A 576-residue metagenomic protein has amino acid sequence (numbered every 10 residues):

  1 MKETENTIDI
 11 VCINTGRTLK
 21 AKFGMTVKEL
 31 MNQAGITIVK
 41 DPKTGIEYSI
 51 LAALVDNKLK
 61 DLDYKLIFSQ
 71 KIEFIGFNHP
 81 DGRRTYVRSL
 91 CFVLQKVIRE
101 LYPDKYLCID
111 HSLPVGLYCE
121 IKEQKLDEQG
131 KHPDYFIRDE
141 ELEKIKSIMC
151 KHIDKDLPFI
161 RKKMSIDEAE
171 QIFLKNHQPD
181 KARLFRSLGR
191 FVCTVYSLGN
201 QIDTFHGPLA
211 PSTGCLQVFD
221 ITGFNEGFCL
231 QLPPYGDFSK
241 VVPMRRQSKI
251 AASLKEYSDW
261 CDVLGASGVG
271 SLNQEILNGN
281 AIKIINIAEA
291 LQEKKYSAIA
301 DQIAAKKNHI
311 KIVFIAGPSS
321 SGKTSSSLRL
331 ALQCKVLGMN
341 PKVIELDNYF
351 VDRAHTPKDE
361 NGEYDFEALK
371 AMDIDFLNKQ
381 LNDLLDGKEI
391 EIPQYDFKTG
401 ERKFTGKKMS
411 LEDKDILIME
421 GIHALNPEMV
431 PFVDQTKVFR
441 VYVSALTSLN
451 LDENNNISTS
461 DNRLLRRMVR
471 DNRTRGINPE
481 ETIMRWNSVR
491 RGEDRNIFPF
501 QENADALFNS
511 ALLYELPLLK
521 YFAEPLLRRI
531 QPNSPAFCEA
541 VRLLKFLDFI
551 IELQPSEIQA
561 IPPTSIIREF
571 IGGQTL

Functional and structural regions predicted by a protein language model:
M1-C91, K96-V97, Y102-L113, Q124 (+2 more regions): Ubiquitin-like/PB1-type beta-grasp interaction modules and other compact soluble beta-rich domains
A52, Y64-I67, K71-R83, Y106-P114 (+3 more regions): Auxiliary tRNA-acceptor-end handling modules of aminoacyl-tRNA synthetases
V313-I315: Hydrophobic anchor at the beta1->P-loop junction of P-loop NTPases
K323: Conserved lysine of the Walker
S326-L330: Hydrophobic positions on the alpha1 helix immediately C-terminal to the Walker A/P-loop
K342-I344, V351, H355-K398: Conserved nucleotide-sensing/catalytic segment adjacent to the nucleotide-binding pocket in NTP-handling enzymes
L377-Q435, W486-F500: Glycine-rich phosphate-binding loop used to anchor ATP phosphates in small-molecule kinases, encompassing both
V430-L576: Conserved NTP phosphate-binding and transfer environment spanning the P-loop NTPase/kinase superfamily
